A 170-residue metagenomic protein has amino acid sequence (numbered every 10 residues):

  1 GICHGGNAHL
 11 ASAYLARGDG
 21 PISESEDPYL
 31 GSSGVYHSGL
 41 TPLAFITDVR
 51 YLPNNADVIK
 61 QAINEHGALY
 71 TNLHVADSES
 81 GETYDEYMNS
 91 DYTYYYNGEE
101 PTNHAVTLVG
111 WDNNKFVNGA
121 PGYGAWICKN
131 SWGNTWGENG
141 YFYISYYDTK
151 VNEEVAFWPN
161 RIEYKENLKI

Functional and structural regions predicted by a protein language model:
G1-K129, N134-I170: Predominantly the structural core of cysteine protease catalytic domains
